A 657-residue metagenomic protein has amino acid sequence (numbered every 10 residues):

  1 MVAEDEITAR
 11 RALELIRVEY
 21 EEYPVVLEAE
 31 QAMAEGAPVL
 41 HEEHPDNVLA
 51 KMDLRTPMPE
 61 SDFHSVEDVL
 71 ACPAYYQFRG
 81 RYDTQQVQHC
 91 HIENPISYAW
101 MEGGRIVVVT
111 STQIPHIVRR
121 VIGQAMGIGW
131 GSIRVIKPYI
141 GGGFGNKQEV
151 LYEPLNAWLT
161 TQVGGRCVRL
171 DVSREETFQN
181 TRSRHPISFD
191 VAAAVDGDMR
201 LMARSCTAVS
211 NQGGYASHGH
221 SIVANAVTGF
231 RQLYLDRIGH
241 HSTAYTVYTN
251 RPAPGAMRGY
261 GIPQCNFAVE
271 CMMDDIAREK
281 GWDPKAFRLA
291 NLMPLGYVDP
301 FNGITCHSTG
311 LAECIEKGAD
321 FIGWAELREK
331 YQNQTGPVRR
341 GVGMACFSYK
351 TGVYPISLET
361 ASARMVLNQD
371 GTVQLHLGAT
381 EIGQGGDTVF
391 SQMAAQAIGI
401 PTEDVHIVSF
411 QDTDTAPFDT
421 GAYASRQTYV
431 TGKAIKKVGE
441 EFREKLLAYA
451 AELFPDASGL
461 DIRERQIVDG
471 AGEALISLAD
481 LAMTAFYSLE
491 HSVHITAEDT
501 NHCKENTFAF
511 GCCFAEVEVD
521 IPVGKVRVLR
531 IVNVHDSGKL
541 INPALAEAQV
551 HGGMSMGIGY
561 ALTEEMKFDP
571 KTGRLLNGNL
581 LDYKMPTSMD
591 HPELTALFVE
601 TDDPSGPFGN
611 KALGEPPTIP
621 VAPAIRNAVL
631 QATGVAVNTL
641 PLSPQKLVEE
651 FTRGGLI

Functional and structural regions predicted by a protein language model:
M1-A50: Flexible, low-hydrophobicity surface segments
V2-E6, V150-T160, F189-D198: Active-site-proximal alpha-helical scaffold in enzymes
A12-L15, R119-V121, F144-V150, Q179-H185 (+10 more regions): Short acidic, glycine/serine/threonine-rich loops at helix termini
P38-M126, N291-T372, D499, L576-T587 (+1 more regions): Helix-loop-helix junctions that connect adjacent transmembrane helices in secondary transporters/permeases, recognized
K51-S97, P186-M272, K350-T360, R426 (+1 more regions): Glycine-rich loop/linker segments at domain edges
G127-S132, T161-V168, G197, V223-F347 (+1 more regions): C-terminal catalytic domains of large/alpha subunits in multi-subunit enzymes
Y139, G143-G165, R169-L170, G386-A394: Thiamine diphosphate
T351-T415, G421, T431: Catalytic phosphate/nucleotide-handling subdomain of diverse soluble enzymes
